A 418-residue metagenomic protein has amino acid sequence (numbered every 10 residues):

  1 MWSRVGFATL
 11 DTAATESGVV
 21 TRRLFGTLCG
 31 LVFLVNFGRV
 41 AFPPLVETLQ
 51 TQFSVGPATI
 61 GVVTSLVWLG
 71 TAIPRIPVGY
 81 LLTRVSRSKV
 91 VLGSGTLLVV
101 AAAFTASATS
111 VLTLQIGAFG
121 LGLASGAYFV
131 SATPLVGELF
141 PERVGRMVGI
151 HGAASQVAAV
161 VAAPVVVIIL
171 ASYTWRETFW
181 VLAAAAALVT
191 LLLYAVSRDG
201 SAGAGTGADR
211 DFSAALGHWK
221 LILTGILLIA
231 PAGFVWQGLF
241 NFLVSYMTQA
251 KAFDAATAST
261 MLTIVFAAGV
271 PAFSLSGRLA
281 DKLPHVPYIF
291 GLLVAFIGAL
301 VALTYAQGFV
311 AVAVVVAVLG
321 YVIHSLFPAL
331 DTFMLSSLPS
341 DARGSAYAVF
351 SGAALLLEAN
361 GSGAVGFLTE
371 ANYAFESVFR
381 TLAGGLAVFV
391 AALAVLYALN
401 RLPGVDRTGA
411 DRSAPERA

Functional and structural regions predicted by a protein language model:
F42-P43, W219-G277: Extracytoplasmic gate region of multi-pass secondary transporters
S54, S86, S107-L112, P141 (+3 more regions): Helix-breaking motifs and short loop linkers at transmembrane-helix boundaries and internal kinks in secondary membrane
S65-G79, T263-L275: Central cavity-lining transmembrane alpha-helices of secondary-active solute carriers, predominantly the Major
I73-L112: Conserved MFS/SLC helix-loop-helix module at the cytosolic interface between two early adjacent transmembrane helices
G117-V157: Cytoplasmic helix-loop-helix junction between adjacent transmembrane helices in 12-TM secondary transporters
E142, I150-D199: Helix-loop-helix hairpin linking two adjacent transmembrane segments in secondary transporters
L283-F333: C-terminal transmembrane helical hairpin of 12-TM major facilitator-type secondary transporters
S337-F375, L382: A late C-terminal transmembrane helix in Major Facilitator Superfamily
